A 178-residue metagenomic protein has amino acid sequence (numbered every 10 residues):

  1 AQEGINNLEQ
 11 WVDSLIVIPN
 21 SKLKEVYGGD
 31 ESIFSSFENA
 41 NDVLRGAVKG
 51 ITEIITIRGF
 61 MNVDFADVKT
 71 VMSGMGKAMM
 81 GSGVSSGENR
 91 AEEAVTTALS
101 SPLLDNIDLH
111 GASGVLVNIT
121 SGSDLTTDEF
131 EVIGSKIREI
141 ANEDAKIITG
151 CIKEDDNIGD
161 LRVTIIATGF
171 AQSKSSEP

Functional and structural regions predicted by a protein language model:
A1-P178: Tubulin/FtsZ superfamily GTPase core signature
